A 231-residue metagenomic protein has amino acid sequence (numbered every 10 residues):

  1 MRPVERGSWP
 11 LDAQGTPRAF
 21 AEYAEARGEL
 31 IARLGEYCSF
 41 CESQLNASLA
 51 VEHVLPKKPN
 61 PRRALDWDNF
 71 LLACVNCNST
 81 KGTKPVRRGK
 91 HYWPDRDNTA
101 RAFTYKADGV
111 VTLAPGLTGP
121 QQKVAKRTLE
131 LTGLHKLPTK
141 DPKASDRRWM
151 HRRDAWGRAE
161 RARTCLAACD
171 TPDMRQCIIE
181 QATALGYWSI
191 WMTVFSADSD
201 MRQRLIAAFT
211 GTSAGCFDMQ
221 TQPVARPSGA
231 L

Functional and structural regions predicted by a protein language model:
M1-Y37, N60-D68, A159-E160, T164 (+1 more regions): Short, charged surface segments at domain edges that flank catalytic/cofactor-binding sites
P10, H53, D68, P94 (+3 more regions): Short linear interaction motif-like sites in intrinsically disordered regions of transcription factors
F40-A73, K81-R101: Histidine-centered nuclease catalytic patch
C77: DNA major-groove recognition helix of helix-turn-helix/homeodomain DNA-binding modules
P85-D170: Conserved, surface-exposed functional patches that form binding/active-site neighborhoods
T132-L231: C-terminal, charged low-complexity interaction regions
